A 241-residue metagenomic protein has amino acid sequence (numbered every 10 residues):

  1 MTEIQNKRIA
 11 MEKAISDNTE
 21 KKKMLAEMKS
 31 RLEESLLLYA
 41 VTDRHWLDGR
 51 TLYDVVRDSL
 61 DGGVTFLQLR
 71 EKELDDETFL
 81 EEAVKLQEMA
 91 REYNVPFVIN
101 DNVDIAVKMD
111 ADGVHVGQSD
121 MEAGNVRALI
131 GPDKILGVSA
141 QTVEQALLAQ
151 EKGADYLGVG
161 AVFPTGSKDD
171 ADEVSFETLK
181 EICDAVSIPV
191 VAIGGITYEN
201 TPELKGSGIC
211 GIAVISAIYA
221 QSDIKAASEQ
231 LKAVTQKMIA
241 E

Functional and structural regions predicted by a protein language model:
T2-M121, A128-D155, E181, T197-E199 (+1 more regions): Conserved N-terminal beta1-alpha1 strand-loop-helix module at the mouth
G63, D110, G153, A161 (+5 more regions): Conserved functional loop/turn residues at catalytic and ligand-binding sites
Q118-N125, G158-D169, K205-S228: Glycine-rich phosphate-binding active-site loops on the catalytic face of alpha/beta enzymes
G137, V190-I193: Conserved Lys-Pro-Asp/Glu-containing loop-to-beta segment of HAD-superfamily phosphomonoesterases, centered on
D169-K180: Substrate-recognition "cap/lid" segment bordering the active-site pocket of phosphatases
S175, A192-T197: Glycine-rich adenosine-cofactor-binding loop
